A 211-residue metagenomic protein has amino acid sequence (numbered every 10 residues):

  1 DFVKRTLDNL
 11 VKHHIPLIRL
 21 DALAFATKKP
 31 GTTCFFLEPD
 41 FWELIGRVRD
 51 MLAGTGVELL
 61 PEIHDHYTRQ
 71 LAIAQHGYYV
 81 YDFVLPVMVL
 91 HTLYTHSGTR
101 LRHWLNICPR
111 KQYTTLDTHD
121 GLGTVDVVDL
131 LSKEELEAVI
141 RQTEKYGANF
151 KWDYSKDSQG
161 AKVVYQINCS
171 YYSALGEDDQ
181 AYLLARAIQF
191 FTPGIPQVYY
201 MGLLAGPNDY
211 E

Functional and structural regions predicted by a protein language model:
D1-E211: Active-site and adjacent substrate-binding regions of carbohydrate-active enzymes
